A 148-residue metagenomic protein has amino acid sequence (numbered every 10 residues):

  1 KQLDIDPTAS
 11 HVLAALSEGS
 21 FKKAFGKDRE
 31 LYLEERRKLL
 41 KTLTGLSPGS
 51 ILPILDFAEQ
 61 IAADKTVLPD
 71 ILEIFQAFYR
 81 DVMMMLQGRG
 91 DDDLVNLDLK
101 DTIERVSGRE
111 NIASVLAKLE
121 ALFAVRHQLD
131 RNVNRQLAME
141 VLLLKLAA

Functional and structural regions predicted by a protein language model:
K1-I74, F78-Y79, M85-A148: Charged, glycine-rich active-site and insertion segments that engage polyanionic ligands
